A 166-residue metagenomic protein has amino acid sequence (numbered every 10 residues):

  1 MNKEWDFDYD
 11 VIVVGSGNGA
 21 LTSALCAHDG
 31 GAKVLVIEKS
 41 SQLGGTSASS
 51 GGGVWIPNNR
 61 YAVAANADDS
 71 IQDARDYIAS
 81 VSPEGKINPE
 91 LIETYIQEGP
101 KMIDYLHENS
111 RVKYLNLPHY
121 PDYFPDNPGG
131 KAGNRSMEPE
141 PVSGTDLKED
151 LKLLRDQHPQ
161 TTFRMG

Functional and structural regions predicted by a protein language model:
M1-D8: A short, basic/flexible loop-to-alpha-helix module at the beginning of a structural domain
N2, S16-G17, S40: Alpha-helix N-cap/helix-initiation motif
W5, G30, S40: Extracellular/periplasmic catalytic domains that process cell-envelope and extracellular macromolecules
D6, C26, E84-G85: Generic signal for short, ordered secondary-structure residues within or immediately flanking folded domains
V11-V36: N-terminal Rossmann-like FAD-binding beta1-loop-alpha1 element of flavoenzymes
K39-G166: Conserved N-terminal/central alpha/beta ligand/cofactor-binding core
